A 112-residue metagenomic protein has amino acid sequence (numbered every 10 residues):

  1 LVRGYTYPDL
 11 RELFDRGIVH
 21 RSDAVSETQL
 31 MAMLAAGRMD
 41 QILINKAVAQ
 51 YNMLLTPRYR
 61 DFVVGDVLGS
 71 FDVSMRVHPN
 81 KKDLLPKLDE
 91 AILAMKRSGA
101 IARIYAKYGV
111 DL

Functional and structural regions predicted by a protein language model:
L1-A24, N52-Y59, A106, V110: Ligand-binding cleft/hinge of the Venus flytrap
R3-Y5, A47-V48, G69, N80: Solvent-exposed coil/turn segments that connect beta secondary-structure elements in extracytoplasmic/periplasmic
T6, L30, V48-A49, I101: Alpha-helix capping/helix-boundary segments
E12-R16, E27-L43, A47, L55: Short helices/loops that flank or line small-molecule/ion binding pockets
A24-T28, L43, H78-P86, M95-G99: Soluble non-cytosolic domains of exported or imported proteins
L54-D89, L93, D111-L112: Periplasmic-binding protein-like
I92-Y108: Periplasmic-binding protein-like
